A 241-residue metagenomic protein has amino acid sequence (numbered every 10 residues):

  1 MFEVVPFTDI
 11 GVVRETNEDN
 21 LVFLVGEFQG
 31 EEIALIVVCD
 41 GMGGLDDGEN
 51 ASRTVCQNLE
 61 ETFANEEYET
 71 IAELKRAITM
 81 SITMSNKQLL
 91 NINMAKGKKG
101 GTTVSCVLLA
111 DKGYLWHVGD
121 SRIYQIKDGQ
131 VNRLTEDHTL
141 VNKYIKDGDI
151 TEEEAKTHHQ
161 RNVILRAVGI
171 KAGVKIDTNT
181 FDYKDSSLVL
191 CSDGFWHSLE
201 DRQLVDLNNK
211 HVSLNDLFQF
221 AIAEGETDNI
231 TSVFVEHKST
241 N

Functional and structural regions predicted by a protein language model:
M1-N241: PP2C/PPM-type serine/threonine phosphatase catalytic domain
